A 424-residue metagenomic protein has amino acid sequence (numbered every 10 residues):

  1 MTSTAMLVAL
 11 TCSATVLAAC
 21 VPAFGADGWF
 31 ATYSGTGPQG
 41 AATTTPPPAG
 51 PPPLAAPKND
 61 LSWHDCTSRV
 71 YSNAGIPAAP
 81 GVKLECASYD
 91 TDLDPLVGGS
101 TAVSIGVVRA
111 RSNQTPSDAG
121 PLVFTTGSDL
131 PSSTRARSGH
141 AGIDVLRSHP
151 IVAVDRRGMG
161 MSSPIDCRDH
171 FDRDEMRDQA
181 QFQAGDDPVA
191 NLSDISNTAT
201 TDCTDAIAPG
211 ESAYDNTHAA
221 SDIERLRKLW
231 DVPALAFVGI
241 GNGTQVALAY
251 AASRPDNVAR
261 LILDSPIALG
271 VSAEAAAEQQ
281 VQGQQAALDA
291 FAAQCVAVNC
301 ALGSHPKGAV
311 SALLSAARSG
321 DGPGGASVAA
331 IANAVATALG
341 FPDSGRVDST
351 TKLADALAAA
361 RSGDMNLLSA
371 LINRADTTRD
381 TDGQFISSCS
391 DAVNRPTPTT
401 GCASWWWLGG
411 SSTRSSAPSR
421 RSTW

Functional and structural regions predicted by a protein language model:
S3-A9, C20-F182, D186, V310: Catalytic-loop region of hydrolases
G28-T32, P53-A55, S304-W424: Alpha/beta-hydrolase fold active-site neighborhood
D129, R157-G160, T201-T204, I267-A268: Alpha/beta-hydrolase active-site loop signature
C167, D172-M176, A247, A251-G308 (+1 more regions): A catalytic-pocket lid/entrance helix-loop region that shapes and gates access to the active site across common
D174-L229: Alpha/beta-hydrolase active-site loop
W230-G241: Alpha/beta-hydrolase fold nucleophile elbow
G239-A249: Glycine-rich nucleophile elbow surrounding the catalytic serine of serine-hydrolase chemistry
